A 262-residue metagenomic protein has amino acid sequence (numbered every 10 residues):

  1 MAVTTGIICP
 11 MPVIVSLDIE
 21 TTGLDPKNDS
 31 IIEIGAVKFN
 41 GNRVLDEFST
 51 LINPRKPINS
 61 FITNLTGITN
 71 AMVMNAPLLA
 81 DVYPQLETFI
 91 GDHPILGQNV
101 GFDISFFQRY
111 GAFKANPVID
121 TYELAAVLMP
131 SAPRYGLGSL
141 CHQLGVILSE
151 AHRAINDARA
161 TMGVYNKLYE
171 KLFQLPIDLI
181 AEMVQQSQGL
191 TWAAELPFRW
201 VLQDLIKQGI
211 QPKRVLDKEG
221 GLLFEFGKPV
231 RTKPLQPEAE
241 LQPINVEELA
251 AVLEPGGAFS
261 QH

Functional and structural regions predicted by a protein language model:
A2-G6, N166-V252, F259: Acidic two-metal-ion nuclease catalytic site recognized across multiple nuclease folds, prominently DnaQ/RNase D-T
A2-P117, E123, P130-H152: Conserved non-catalytic scaffold segment of RNase H-like nuclease domains
V82-Q85, V164, L249: A ubiquitous structural signal for well-ordered alpha-helices
Y83, R134-L137, I177, V246 (+1 more regions): Alpha-helix initiation and N-capping motif
P94-F106, Y110, A132, G136-W200: Acidic, Mg2+-coordinating catalytic module of metal-dependent nucleases/exonucleases that use a two-metal-ion mechanism
C141-H142, V252-E254: Short acidic (Asp/Glu) and glycine-rich catalytic loops that position anionic groups and cofactors
H262: Walker A/P-loop
